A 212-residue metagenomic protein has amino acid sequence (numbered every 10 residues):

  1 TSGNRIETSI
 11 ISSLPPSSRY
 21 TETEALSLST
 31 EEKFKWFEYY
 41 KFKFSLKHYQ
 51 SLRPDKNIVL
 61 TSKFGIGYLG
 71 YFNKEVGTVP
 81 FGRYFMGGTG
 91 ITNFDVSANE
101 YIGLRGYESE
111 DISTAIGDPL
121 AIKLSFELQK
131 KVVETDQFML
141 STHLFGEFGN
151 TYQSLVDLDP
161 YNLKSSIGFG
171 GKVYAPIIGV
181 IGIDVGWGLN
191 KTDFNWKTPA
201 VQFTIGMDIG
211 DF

Functional and structural regions predicted by a protein language model:
T1-V132, Q137, L144, Y152-S154 (+1 more regions): C-terminal outer-membrane beta-barrel translocator/porin domains of Gram-negative envelope proteins and their
L52-R53, L158-P160, K191-W196: Short proline/glycine-enriched turn/loop segments at secondary-structure junctions
G103-R105, G149-S166: Outer-membrane beta-barrel transmembrane domain signature
Q129, S166-K172: Short glycine-rich, acidic/polar surface loops and turns
V133, G149-T151, I178, G188-T192: Short Gly/Pro-enriched loop/turn and capping motifs at secondary-structure junctions
S141-F145, G179-G186: Conserved active-site loop/cleft motifs that coordinate metal ions or position small ligands
V173, T198-F212: Outer-membrane beta-barrel "beta-signal"
V185-V201: Outer-membrane beta-barrel translocator/channel fold
